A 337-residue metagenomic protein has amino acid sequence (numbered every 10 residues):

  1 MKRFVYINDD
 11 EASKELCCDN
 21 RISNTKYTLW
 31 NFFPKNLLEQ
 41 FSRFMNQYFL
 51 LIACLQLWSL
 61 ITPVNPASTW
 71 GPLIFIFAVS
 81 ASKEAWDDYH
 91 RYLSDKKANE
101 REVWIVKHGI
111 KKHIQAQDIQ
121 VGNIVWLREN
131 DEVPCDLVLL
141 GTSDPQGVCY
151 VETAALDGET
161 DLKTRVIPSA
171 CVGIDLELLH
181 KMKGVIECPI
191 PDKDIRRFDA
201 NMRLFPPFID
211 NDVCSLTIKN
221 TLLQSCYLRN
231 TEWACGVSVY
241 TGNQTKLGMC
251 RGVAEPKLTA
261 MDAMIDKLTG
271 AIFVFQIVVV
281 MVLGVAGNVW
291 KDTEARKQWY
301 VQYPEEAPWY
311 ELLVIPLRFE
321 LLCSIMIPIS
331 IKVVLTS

Functional and structural regions predicted by a protein language model:
M1-T336: Conserved cytosolic headpiece of P-type ATPases
